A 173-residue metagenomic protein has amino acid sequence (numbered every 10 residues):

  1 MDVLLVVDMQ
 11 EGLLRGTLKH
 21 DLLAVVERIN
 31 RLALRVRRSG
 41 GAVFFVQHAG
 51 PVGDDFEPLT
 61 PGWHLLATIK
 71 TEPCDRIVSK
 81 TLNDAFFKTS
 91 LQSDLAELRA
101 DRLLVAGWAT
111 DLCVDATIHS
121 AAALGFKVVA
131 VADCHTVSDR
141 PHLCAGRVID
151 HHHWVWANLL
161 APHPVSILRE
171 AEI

Functional and structural regions predicted by a protein language model:
M1-M9: Short coil-to-beta-strand
D2-V3, R31-L34, F56-I173: Active-site-adjacent betaalpha module
V6-V7, A42-H48, V131: Short beta-strand segments at enzyme active-site cores
M9, A49, T110: A generic "binding-loop/recognition-motif" signal
E11-G16: Short acidic, Gly/Ser-rich segments with clustered Asp/Glu that frequently serve as metal-coordination loops in enzyme
L18-F45: A short alpha/beta connector and helix-capping loop motif
G40, G53-P58: Charge-rich, acidic-biased intrinsically disordered regions
Q47-V52, G62: Glycine-rich, small/polar surface segments that engage phosphate groups of diverse ligands
